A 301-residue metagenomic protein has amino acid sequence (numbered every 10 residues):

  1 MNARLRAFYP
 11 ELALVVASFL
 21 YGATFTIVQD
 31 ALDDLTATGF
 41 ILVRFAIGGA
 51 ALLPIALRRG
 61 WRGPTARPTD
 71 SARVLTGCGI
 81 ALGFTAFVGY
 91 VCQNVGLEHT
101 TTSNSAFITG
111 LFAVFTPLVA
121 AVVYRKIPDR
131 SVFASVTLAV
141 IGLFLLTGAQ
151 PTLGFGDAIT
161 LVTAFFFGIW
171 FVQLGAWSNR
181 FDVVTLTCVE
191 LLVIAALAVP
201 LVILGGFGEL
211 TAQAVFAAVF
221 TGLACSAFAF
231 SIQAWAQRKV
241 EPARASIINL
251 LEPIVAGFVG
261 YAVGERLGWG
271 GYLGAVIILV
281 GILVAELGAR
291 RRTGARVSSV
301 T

Functional and structural regions predicted by a protein language model:
M1-L42, I55, F84, C92-V95 (+3 more regions): Glycine-/small-residue-enriched transmembrane alpha-helix faces in small-molecule transporters and effluxers
Y9-P10, D34-V88, F115-V119, F166-Q173 (+2 more regions): Transmembrane alpha-helices of multi-pass small-molecule transport proteins
F19-G22, T26, L53, G83 (+9 more regions): Hydrophobic/small/kink-forming positions within alpha-helical transmembrane segments of polytopic membrane proteins
L20, T24-F25, L53-T109, L145 (+1 more regions): Specific transmembrane alpha-helical segments of multi-pass solute transporters/efflux pumps, especially DMT/EamA
I27, G48-L52, T116-L118, V122 (+5 more regions): Transmembrane alpha-helical segments that form core, pore/gating elements of small-molecule transporters/exporters
V43, S105-A113, Q173-A195, S226-Y261: Helix-helix packing/entry segments at the starts of transmembrane helices
A51-R59, F112-A134, I254-L273: C-terminal transmembrane-helix exit sites in multi-pass transporters
L52, P128-T147, F165-F167, A196-A198 (+2 more regions): Hydrophobic transmembrane alpha-helices of multi-pass small-molecule transport proteins
